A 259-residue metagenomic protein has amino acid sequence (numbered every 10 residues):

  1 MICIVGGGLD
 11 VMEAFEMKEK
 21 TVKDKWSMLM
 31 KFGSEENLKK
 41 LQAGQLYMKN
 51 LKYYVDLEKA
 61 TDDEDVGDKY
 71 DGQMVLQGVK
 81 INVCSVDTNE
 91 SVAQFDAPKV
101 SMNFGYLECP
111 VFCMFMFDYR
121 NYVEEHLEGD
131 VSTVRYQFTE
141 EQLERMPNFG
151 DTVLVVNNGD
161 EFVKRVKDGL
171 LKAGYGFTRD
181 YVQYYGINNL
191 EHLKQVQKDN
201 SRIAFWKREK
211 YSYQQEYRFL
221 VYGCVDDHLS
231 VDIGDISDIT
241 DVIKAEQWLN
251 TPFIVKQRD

Functional and structural regions predicted by a protein language model:
I2-D259: NAD-dependent ADP-ribosyltransferases
